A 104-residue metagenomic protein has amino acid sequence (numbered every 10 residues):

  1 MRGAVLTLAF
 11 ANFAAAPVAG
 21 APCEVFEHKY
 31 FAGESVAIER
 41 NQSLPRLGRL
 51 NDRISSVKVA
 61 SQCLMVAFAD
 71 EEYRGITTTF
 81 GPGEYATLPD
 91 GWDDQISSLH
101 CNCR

Functional and structural regions predicted by a protein language model:
R2-T7, A11-R104: Compact beta-sheet-dominated domain cores in extracellular/mature segments
